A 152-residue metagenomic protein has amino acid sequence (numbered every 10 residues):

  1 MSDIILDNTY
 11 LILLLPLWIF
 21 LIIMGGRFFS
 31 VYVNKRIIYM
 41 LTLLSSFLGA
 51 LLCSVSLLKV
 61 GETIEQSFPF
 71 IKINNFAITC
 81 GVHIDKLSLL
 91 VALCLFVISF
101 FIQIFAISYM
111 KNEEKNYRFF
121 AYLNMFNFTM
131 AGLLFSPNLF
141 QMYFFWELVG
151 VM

Functional and structural regions predicted by a protein language model:
M1-Y10, G25-A121: Transmembrane helix-loop-helix hairpins at membrane boundaries of multipass inner-membrane proteins
T9-F20: C-terminal regulatory domains involved in ligand/effector binding and gene-expression control
P16, D85, L123, M130-M152: Functional transmembrane alpha-helices
W18-L21, G25, L51, V97 (+3 more regions): Generic alpha-helical transmembrane segments of integral inner-membrane proteins, especially permease/transport modules
L21, L90-V91, Y143, M152: Hydrophobic positions within alpha-helical membrane elements
